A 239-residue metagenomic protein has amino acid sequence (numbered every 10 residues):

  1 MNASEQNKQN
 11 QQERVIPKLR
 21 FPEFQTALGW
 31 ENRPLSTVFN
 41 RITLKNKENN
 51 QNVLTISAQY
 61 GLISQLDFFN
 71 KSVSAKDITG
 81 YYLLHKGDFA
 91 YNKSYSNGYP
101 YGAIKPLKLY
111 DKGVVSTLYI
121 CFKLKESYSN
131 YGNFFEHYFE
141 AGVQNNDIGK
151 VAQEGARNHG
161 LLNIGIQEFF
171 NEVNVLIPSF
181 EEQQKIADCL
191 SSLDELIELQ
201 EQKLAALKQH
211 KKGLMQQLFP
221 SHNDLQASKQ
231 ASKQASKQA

Functional and structural regions predicted by a protein language model:
M1, L19-E23, I186-I197, F219: Hydrophobic structural patches
Q6-Q12, Q209, Q226, Q230 (+2 more regions): Intrinsically disordered, low-complexity repeat/linker tracts enriched for polar/charged residues
E13-V15, K112-L118, Q153-E181: A short glycine-rich beta-alpha junction/loop motif
I16-N46, A231, A239: Non-catalytic DNA-recognition/assembly elements of restriction-modification systems
S36-N46, Q51, S57-N92, C121-L124: Sequence-specific dsDNA recognition surfaces
Y82-Q144, F169: A short beta-sheet element
L193, I197-Q200, L204-L207: Amphipathic alpha-helical coiled-coil segments
